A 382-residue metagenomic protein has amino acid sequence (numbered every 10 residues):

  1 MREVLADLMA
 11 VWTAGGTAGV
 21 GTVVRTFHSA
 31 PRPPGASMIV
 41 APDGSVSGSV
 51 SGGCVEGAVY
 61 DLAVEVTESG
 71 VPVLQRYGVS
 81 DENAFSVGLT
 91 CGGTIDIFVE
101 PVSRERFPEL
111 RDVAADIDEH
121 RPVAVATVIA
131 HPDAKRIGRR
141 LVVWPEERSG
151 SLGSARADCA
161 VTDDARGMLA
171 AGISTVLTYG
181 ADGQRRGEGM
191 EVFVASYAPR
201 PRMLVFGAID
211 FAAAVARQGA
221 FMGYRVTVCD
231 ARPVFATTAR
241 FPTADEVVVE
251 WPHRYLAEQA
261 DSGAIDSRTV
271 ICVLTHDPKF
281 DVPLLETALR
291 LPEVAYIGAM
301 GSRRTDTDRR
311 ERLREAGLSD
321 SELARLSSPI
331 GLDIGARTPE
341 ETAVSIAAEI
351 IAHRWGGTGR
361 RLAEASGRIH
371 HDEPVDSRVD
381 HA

Functional and structural regions predicted by a protein language model:
M1-A231, F235-V248, G263-R268, H353 (+1 more regions): Segments forming oxygen-rich coordination pockets for charged ligands
A30, A134, F235-T238, Y255-E258 (+2 more regions): Short acidic/glycine-rich loop or secondary-structure boundary segments that cap or lie
D61-E65, R217, F221, E286 (+3 more regions): Short, well-ordered alpha-helices that flank and scaffold nucleotide-derived cofactor binding pockets
I97, V294, A299-A382: Adenosine-phosphate binding glycine-rich loop
A216-Q218, R240-F241, A260-D261, P283-T287 (+1 more regions): Short amphipathic alpha-helical segments
T227-D230, V270-L313: ADP-ribose/adenylate-binding Rossmann-like module
E246-Y255, D320: N-terminal glycine-rich dinucleotide-binding loop that anchors FAD/FMN and/or NAD(P) in oxidoreductases
H253-D266: Short amphipathic alpha-helix with an adjacent loop that forms part of the alpha/beta core around
